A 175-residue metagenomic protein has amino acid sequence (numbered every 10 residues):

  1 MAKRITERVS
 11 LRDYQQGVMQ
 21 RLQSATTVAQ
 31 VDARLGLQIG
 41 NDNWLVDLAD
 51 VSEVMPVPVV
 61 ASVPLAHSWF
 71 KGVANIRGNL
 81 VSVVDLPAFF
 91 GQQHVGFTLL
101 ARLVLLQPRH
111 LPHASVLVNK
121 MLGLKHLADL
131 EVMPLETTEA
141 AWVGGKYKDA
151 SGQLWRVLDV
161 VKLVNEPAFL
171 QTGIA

Functional and structural regions predicted by a protein language model:
M1-A175: An acidic, low-aromatic, low-complexity terminal/linker signal
